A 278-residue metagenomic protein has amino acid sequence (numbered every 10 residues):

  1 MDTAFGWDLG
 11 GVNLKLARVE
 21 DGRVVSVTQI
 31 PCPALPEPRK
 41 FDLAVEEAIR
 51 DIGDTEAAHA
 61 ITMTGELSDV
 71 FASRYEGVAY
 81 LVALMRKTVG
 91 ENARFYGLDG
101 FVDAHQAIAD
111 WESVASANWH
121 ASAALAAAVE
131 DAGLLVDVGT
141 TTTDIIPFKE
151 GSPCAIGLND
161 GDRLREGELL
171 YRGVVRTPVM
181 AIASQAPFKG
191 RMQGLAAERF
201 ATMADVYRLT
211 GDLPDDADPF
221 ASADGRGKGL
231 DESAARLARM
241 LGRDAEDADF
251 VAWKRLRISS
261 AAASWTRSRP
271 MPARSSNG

Functional and structural regions predicted by a protein language model:
M1-G11, A17-V136, I146-G278: Nucleotide/phosphate-binding catalytic cleft detector across ATP-hydrolyzing and phosphate-transferring enzymes
V12, T141: Conserved Rossmann-like nucleotide-cofactor binding loop
